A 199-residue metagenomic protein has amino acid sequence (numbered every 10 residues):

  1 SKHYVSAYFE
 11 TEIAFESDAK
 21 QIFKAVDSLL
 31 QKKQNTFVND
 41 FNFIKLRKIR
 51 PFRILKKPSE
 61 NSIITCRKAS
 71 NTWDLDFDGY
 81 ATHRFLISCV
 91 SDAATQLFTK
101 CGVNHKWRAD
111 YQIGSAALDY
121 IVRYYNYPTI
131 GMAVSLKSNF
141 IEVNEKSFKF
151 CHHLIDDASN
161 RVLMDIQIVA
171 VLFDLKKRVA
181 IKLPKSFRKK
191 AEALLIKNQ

Functional and structural regions predicted by a protein language model:
S1-R53, T129-I130, I141-Q199: HotDog/MaoC-like acyl-thioester-processing domains
D40-V103: Catalytic strand-loop segment that frames the active site of acyl-thioester-processing enzymes
S62, G114-A116, M132, K146 (+1 more regions): Residue-level preference for beta-strand/loop junctions
I64-C66, Y120, I166: A broad, low-specificity signal marking well-ordered, structured residues that form hydrophobic/aromatic
F98-A117: N-terminal first-folded block
L118-Y125, S135-K137, C151: Short structured motifs
